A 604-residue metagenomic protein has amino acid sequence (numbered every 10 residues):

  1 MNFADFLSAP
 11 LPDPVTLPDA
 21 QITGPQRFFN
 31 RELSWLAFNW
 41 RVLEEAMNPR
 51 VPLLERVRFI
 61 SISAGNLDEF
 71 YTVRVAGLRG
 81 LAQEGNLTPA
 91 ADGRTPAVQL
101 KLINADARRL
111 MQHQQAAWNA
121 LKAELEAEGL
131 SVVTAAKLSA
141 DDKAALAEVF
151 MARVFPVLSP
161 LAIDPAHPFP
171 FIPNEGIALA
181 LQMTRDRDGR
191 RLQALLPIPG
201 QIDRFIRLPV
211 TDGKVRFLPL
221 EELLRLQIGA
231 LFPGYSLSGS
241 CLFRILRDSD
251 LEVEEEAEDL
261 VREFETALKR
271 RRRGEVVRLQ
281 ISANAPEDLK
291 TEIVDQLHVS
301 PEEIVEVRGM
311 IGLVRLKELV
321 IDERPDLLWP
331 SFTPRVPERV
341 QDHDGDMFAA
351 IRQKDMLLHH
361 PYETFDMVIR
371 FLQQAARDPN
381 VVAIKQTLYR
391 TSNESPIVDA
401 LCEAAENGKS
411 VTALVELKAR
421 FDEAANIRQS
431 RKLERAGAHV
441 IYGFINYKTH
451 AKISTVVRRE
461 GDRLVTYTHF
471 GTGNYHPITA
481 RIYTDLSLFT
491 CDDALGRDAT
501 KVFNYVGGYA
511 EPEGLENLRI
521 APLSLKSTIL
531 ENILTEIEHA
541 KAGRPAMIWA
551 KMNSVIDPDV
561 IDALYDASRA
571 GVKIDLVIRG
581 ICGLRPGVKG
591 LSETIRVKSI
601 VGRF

Functional and structural regions predicted by a protein language model:
M1-I548, D566-A570, C582-F604: N-terminal localization/anchoring segments of enzymes in phospholipid and broader phosphate metabolism
N553: Cofactor-pocket helix-loop regions in the catalytic cores of large enzyme subunits
K573-V577: Hydrophobic alpha/beta core scaffold segments
